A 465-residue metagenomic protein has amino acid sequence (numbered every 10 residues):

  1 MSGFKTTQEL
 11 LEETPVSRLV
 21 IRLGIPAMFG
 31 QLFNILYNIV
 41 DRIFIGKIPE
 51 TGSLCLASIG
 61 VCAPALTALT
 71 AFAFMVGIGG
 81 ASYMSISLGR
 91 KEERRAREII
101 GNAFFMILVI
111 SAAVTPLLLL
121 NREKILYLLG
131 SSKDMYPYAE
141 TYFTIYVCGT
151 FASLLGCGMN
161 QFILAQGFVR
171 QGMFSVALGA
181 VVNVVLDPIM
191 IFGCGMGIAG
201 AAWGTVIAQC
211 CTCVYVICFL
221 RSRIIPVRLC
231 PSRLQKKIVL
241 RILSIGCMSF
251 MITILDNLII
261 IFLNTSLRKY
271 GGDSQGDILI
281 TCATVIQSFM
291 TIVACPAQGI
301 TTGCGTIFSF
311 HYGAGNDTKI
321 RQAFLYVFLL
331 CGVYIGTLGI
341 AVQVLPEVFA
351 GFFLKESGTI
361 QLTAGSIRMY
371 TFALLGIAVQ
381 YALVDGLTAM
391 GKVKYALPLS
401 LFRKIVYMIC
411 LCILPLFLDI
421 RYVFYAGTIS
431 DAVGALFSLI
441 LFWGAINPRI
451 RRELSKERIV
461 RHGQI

Functional and structural regions predicted by a protein language model:
M1-G24, M84-F151, G193-C247, F308-A373 (+1 more regions): Short alpha-helical transmembrane segments in multi-pass integral membrane proteins
S17-L36, V40, A65-F72, C148 (+5 more regions): Residue-level signal for short hydrophobic patches within transmembrane helices of multi-pass membrane transporters
R18, F33-N34, A73, V114 (+9 more regions): Alpha-helical transmembrane segments of multi-pass membrane transport proteins
R22-D41, I145, G179, A208-T212 (+1 more regions): Transmembrane helical elements of multi-pass membrane transporters/channels
A27, Q31, I43, S82 (+16 more regions): Transmembrane alpha-helix boundary and packing residues in multipass membrane permease domains and related
L32, L36-A57, L126-K133, I189-G195 (+5 more regions): Helix-terminus/linker motif at the lipid-water interface of multi-pass membrane proteins
L56-P116, S153-G172, I280-I340, V344-P346 (+1 more regions): Small-residue-rich hydrophobic transmembrane alpha-helices
I145-L164, S175-A180, A201-V216, A297-T301 (+3 more regions): Short runs within selected transmembrane alpha-helices of multi-pass transporters and secretion channels
